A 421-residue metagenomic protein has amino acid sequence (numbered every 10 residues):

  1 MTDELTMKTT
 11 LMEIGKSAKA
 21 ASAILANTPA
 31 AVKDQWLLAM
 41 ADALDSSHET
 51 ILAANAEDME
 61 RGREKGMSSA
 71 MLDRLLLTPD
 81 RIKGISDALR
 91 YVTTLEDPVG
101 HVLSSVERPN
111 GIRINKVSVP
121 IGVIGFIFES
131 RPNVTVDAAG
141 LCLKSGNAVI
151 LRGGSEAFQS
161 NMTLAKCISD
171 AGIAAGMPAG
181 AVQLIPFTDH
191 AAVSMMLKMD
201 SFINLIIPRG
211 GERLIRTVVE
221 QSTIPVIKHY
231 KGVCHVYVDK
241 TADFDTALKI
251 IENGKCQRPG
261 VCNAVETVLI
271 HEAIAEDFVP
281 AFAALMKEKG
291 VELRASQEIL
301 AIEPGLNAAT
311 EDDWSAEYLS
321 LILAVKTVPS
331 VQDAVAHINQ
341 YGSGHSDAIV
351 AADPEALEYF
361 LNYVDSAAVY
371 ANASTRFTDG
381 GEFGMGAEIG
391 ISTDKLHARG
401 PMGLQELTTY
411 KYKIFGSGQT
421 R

Functional and structural regions predicted by a protein language model:
T2-I114: N-terminal Rossmann-like NAD(P)+-binding subdomain of aldehyde/semialdehyde dehydrogenases
K8-T9, S130-N133, D137-S145, C167 (+3 more regions): ALDH superfamily catalytic-core signature
A21-N27, V268-I270, S320-P329, G344-I349: Short, well-ordered beta-strand elements within core beta-sheets of diverse protein domains
T28-V32, V99, G176-V182, R258-A264 (+4 more regions): Flexible, glycine/charged-enriched surface loops at secondary-structure junctions
Q35, A281, V331, A336-R421: C-terminal core of ALDH-fold dehydrogenases
T94, V102-T241, D245: Rossmann-like NAD(P) dinucleotide-binding subdomain of oxidoreductase/dehydrogenase enzymes
V236-T241, L269-E272, V328, V350-A352 (+1 more regions): Short beta-strand-to-turn element immediately C-terminal to the catalytic PLP-Schiff-base lysine in fold type I
